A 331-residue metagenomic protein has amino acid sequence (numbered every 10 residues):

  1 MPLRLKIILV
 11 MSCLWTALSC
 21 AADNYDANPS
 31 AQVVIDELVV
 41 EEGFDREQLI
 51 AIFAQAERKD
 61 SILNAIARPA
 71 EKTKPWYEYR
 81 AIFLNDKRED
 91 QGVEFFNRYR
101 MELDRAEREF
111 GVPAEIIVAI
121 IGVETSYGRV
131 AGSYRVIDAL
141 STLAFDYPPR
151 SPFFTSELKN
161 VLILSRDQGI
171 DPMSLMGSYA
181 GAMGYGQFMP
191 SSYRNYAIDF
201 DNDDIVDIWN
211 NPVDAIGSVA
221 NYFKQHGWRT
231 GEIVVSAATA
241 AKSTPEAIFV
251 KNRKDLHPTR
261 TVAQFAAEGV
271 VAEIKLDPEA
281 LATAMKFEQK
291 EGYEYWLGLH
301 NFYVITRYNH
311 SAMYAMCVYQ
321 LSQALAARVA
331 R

Functional and structural regions predicted by a protein language model:
K6-A17: Bacterial N-terminal signal peptides
D23-E107: An acidic, Gly/Ser/Thr/Pro-rich helix-cap/linker signature
L49-A70, I121-T125, R135-D138, A237-P245: Acidic helix-start/capping segments at beta-turn-to-alpha-helix junctions
I50-R58, P113-G128, V161-L162, V219-A220: Short, functionally critical alpha-helical segments immediately adjacent to catalytic or ligand/cofactor-binding
R58-A65, T125-R135, D146-S151, D167-M173 (+2 more regions): Secretory-pathway/luminal and periplasmic proteins that interact with or process carbohydrate-rich
V136-D146, M183-I198, V219: Substrate-binding/active-site groove segments that recognize and process beta-1,4-linked N-acetyl-hexosamine
D199-I208: Acidic, glycine-anchored loop motifs typical of Ca2+
A241-R331: C-terminal soluble interaction/assembly domains
